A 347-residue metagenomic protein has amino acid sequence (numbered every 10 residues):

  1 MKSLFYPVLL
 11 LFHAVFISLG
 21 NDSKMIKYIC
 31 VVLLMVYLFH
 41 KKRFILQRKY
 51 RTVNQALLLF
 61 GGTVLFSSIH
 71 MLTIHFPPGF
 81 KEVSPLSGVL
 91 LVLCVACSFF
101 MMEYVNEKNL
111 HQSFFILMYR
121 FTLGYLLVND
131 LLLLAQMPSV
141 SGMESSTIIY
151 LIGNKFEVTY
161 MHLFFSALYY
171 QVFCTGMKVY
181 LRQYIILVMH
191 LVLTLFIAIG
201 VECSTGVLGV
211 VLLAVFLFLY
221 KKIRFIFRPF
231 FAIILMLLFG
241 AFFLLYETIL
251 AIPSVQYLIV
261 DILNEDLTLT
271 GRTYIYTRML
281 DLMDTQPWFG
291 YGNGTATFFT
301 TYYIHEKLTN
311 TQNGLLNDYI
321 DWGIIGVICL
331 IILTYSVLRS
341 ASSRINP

Functional and structural regions predicted by a protein language model:
M1-P7, L46-G61, L110-Y119, Q183-L187 (+1 more regions): Membrane-interfacial loop-to-transmembrane alpha-helix junctions, especially the N-terminal start
M1-R43, G62-I74, N129-L134, P138: N-terminal signal-anchor transmembrane segment
Y50-N54, R120, L181-Q183, D321-P347: Hydrophobic transmembrane alpha-helices and their immediate junctions
Q55-G62, L117-L127, I226-E247: Hydrophobic alpha-helical membrane-interfacial segments at the cytosolic entry of transmembrane helices
Q55-S68, P77-Y104, S113-L117, F121-T122: Aromatic-anchored transmembrane helix interface
Q112-S139, G153-K221: Alpha-helical transmembrane segments of multi-pass inner-membrane proteins
F218-L263, D281: A membrane-periplasm/extracellular boundary helix in multi-pass inner-membrane enzymes that assemble envelope glycans
D261-I325: Long extracytoplasmic/lumenal interhelical loops at the membrane interface of multi-pass membrane proteins
